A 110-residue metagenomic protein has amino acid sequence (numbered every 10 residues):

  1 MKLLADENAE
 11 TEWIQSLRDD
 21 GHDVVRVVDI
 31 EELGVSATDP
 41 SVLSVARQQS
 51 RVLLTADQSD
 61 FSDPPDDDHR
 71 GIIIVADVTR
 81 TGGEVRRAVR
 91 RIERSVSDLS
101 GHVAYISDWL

Functional and structural regions predicted by a protein language model:
M1-K2, I106-L110: Haloarchaeal acidic low-complexity proteome signature biased toward cell-envelope/secretome components but also
K2-Q48: N-terminal first-folded block
I14-R18, F61-D67: Short loop/helix-cap segments at secondary-structure boundaries that form the rim of catalytic
G21-V25, H69-I74: Active-site regions of enzymes building and remodeling cell-envelope glycoconjugates
V28, D57, V75-D77: Short beta->alpha connector loops at strand-helix junctions that form conserved, small/polar/Pro-enriched
Q49-S50, D67-R70: Short glycine-/polar-rich loops that comprise or flank the Walker A/P-loop and associated switch/sensor motifs
S50-D63: Acidic, metal-binding active-site segment of PIN/NYN-like and related structure-specific nucleases
G71-D108: C-terminal structural segments of small proteins and small subunits
